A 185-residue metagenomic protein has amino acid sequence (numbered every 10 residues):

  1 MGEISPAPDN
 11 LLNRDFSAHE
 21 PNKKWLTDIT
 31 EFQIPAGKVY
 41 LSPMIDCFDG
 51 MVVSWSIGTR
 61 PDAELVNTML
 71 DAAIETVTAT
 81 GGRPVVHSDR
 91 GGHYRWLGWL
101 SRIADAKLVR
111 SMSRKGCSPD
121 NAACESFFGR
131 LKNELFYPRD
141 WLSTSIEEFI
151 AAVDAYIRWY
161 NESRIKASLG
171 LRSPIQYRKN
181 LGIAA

Functional and structural regions predicted by a protein language model:
M1-A185: Charged DNA-binding/catalytic regions of mobile-element recombinases
